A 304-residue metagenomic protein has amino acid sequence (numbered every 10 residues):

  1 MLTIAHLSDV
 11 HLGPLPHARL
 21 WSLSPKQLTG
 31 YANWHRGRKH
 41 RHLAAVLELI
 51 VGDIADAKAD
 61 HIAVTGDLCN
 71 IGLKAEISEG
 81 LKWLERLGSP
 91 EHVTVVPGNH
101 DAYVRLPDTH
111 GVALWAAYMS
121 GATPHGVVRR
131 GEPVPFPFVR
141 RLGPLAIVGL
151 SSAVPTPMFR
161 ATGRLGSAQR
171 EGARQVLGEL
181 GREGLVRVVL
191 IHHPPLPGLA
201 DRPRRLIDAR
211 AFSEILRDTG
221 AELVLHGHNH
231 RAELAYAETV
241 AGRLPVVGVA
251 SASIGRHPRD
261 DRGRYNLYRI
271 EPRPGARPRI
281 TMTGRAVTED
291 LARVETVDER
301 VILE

Functional and structural regions predicted by a protein language model:
M1-A5, F138-G149, G178, R182-V186 (+2 more regions): Beta-strand-turn-beta hairpins that frame and shape the catalytic cleft of phosphate-ester-processing enzymes
M1-E79: N-terminal active-site segment of His-dependent metallophosphoesterases
H6-S8, H61-G66, V93-N99, S151 (+3 more regions): Active-site neighborhood of phospho(di)ester-bond hydrolases with catalytic His/Asp-centered motifs
H11-L15, N70-L73, N99-P107, P155-F159 (+3 more regions): Active-site environment of divalent metal-dependent phosphoester hydrolases
G66-E85, A102-G126, L199-L206, E233-G242 (+1 more regions): Metal-dependent catalytic neighborhoods of phosphoester/phosphodiester hydrolases
E79-G172: Extended active-site neighborhood of metal-dependent phosphoesterases/phosphodiesterases
E85, D201-P274: Conserved beta-sheet core of the metallophosphoesterase superfamily
I270-E304: A short C-terminal boundary segment appended to hydrolase-like catalytic domains
